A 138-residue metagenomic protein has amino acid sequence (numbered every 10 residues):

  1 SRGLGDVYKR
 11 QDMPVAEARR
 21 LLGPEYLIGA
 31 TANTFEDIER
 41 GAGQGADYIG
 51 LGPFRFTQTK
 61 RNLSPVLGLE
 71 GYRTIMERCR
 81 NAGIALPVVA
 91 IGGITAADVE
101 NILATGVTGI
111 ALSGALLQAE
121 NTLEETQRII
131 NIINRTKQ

Functional and structural regions predicted by a protein language model:
S1-Y8: Short, small-residue-biased leader/transition segments that mark boundaries at the very start of proteins
R2, T34-G45, V89, I94-I110 (+1 more regions): Catalytic cores of alpha/beta
D6, I28-A30, I49-L51, V88-G92 (+1 more regions): Hydrophobic faces of well-ordered beta-strands that scaffold small-molecule active sites in alpha/beta enzyme cores
K9-E17, G50-L63, V99, L103-T126: Glycine-rich phosphate-binding active-site loops on the catalytic face of alpha/beta enzymes
R10, A16-A30, P65-V89, I129-K137: Alpha-helix-loop-beta-strand connector modules within alpha/beta enzyme cores
R19-L51: A mid-sequence interfacial segment
F35, V66-L69, L123: Non-membrane alpha-helical structural segments and their capping/turn regions in soluble enzymes
